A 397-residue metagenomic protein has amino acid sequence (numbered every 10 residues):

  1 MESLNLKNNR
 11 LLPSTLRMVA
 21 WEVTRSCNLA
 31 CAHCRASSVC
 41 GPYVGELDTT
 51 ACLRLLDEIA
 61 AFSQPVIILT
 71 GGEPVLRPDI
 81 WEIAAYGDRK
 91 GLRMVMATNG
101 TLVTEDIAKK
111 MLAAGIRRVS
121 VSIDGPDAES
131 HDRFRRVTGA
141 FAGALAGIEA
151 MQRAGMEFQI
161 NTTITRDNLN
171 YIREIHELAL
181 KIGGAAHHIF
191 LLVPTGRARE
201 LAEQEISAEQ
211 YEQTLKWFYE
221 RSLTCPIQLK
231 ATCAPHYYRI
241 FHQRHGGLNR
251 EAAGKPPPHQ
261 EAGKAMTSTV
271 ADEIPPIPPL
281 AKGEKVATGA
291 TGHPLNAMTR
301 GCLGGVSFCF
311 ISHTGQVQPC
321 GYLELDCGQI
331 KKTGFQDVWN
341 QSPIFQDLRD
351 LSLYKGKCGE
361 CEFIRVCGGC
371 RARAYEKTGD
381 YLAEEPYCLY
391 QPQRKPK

Functional and structural regions predicted by a protein language model:
M1-R118: Conserved alpha-helical substructure of the radical SAM core
A30, S63, G115, G183-A185 (+2 more regions): Short loop/turn motifs at secondary-structure junctions
A36, R153, C370-A372: Regular, well-ordered alpha-helical segments
L47, P78, G139, D167-N170 (+1 more regions): Residue-level signal for the nucleotide or nucleotide-sugar donor/cofactor binding architecture
R93, A113-A114, S122-D124, E129-A281 (+2 more regions): Radical SAM enzyme [4Fe-4S]-AdoMet core and its adjacent flexible, acidic and glycine-rich loops/tails across
P194, A234-I277, K285-K395: Accessory C-terminal segments flanking Radical SAM cores
